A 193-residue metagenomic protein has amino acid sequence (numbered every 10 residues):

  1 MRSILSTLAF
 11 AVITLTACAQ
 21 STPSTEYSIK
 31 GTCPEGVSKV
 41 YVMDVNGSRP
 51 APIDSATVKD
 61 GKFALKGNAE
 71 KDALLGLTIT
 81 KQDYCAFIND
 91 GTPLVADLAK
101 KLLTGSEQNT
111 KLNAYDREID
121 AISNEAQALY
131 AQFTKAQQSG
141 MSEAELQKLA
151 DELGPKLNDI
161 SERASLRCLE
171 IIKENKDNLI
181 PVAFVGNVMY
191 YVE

Functional and structural regions predicted by a protein language model:
R2-A9: Sec-dependent signal peptide recognition, specifically the positively charged N-region followed immediately by
A11-A19: Hydrophobic h-region of N-terminal signal peptides that target proteins for export in Gram-negative bacteria
T14, K156-L157, V188-Y191: A short structural micro-motif
C18-L166: A non-transmembrane, solvent-exposed segment enriched in polar/low-complexity residues
A69, V192-E193: Short amphipathic alpha-helical segments with coiled-coil-like heptad repeat character
K176-Y191: Amphipathic alpha-helical repeat scaffolds of TPR domains
